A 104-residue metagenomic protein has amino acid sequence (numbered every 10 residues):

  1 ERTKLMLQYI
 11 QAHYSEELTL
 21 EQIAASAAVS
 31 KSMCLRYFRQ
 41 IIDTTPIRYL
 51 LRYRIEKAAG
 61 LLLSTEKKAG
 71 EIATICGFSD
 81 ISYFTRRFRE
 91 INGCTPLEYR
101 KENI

Functional and structural regions predicted by a protein language model:
L7-Q8, A12, E16-Q22, R39-T85 (+1 more regions): Terminal helix-turn-helix DNA-binding modules in bacterial transcription factors
A24-K31, L35: Helix-turn-helix
S26, I75-C76, I91: Residues within the alpha-helical elements of helix-turn-helix
I91, L97-E102: Short, basic/aromatic-enriched C-terminal tail that caps enzymatic domains
